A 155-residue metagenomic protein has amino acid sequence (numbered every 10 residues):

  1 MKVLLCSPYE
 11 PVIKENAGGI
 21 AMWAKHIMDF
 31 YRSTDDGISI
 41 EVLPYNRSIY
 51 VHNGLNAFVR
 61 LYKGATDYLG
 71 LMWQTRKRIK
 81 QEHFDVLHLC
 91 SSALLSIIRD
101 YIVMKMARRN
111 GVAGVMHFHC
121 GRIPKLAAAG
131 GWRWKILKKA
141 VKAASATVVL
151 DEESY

Functional and structural regions predicted by a protein language model:
M1-N46: N-terminal subdomain of nucleotide-sugar transferases
P8, G19-W23, R99, A143 (+1 more regions): Replace "coordinates the UDP/GDP/TDP-sugar" with "coordinates nucleotide-activated sugar donors
P11, S91-S96, V112-G130, S145-A146: A short, histidine- and acid-enriched strand-loop-helix "catalytic/donor-clamping" loop that lines the nucleotide-sugar
N46-T66: N-terminal beta-loop-helix "entrance" segment that forms/cooperates in small-molecule cofactor or anionic ligand
L61-R78: Glycine-rich, highly charged phosphate/nucleotide-binding loops
L71, V86-N110: An aromatic- and histidine-rich active-site surface loop
I102-K105, R109-N110, G130-A146: Membrane-proximal helix-turn-helix segments that form the acceptor-binding/catalytic region of lipid-linked
E153-Y155: Alpha-helix capping/helix-boundary segments
